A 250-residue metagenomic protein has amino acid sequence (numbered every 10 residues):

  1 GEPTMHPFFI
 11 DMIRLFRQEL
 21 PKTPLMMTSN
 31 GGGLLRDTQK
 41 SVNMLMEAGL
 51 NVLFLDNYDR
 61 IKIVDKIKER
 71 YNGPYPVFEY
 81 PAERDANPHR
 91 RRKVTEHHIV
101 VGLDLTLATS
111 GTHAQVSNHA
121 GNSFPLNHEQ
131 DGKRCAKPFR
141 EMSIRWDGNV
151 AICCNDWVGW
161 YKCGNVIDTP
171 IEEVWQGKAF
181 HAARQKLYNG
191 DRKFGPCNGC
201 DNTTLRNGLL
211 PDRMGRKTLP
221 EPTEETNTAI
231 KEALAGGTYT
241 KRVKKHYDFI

Functional and structural regions predicted by a protein language model:
G1, N30-G31, G148, G164 (+1 more regions): Glycine-centered flexibility sites
G1-G111, N118, Q130: Conserved glycine-rich "GG(E/T)P / GGGxP" loop and the immediately following alpha-helix in the radical SAM core
P7, R36, I152-C154, W175: Activation segment
L34, C135, C163-V166: Short clusters of hydrophobic/aromatic residues that line enzyme substrate/ligand-binding pockets
R36, K62-V64, A151, K162 (+1 more regions): Intrinsically disordered, low-complexity acidic/polar segments
K68-C153, R192-L205, A229-G236, R242 (+1 more regions): A C-terminal junction/extension of Radical SAM enzymes
N155-I250: Flexible mid-to-C-terminal extensions adjoining Fe-S/redox cofactors in radical SAM and related proteins
